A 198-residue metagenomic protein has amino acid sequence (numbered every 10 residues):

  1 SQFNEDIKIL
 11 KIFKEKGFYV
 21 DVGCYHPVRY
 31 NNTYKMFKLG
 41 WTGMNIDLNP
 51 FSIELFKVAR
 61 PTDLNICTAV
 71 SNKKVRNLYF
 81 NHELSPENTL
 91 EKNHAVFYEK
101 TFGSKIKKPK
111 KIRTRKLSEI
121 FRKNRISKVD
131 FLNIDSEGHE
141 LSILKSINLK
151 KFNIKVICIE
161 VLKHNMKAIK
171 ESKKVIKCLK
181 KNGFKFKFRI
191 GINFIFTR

Functional and structural regions predicted by a protein language model:
S1-R198: Phosphate/nucleotide-binding beta-alpha loop and adjacent structural elements of enzyme active sites
